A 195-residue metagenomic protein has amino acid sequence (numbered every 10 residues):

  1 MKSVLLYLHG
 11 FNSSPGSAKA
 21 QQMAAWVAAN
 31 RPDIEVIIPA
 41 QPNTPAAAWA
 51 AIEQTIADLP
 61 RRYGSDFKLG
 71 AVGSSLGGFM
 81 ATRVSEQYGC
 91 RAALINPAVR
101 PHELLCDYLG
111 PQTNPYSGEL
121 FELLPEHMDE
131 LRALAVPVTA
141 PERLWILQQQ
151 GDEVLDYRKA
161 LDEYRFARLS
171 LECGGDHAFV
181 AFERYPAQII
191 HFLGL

Functional and structural regions predicted by a protein language model:
M1-K2, P32, S65, Y88 (+2 more regions): Residue-level preference for short coil/turn positions at secondary-structure junctions
K2-Y63: Active-site catalytic motif of lipid deacylating hydrolases and related acyltransferases
V4, K68-G70, R91: Structural motif
Y7-F11, V72, L147: Short hydrophobic segments within beta-strands
Q21, A25, T82, R158-L161: Active-site phosphate/pyrophosphate- and oxyanion-stabilizing loops and adjacent acidic/basic residues in soluble
V72-A81: Gly/Ala-rich beta-loop-alpha elbow adjacent to hydrolase catalytic centers
R83, Q87: Active-site signature of alpha/beta-hydrolase-fold catalytic machinery across serine- and Asp/Cys-nucleophile hydrolases
C90-L195: The alpha/beta-hydrolase serine catalytic core
